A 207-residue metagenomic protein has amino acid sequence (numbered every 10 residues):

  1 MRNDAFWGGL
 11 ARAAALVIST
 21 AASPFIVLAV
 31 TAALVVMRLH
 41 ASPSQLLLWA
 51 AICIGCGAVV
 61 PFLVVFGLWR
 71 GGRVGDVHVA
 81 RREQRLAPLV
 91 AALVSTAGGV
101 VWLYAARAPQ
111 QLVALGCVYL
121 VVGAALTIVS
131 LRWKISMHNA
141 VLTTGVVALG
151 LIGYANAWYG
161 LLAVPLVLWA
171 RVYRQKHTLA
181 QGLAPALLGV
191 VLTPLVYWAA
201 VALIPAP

Functional and structural regions predicted by a protein language model:
M1-A15: Short, Lys/Arg-rich, polar N-terminal cytosolic tail immediately upstream of the first transmembrane signal-anchor
I18-R38: The first (N-terminal) embedded transmembrane alpha-helix
A33-L34, G55-G67, L89-W102, A124 (+2 more regions): Hydrophobic core of alpha-helical transmembrane segments in multi-pass integral membrane proteins
V35-L48: Short, hydrophobic transmembrane alpha-helix segments
Q45-V60, V118, A148: Alpha-helical transmembrane segments
F66-V74, V100-L112: Transmembrane alpha-helix boundary signature
G75-A91: Juxtamembrane helix-capping/reentrant segments at transmembrane boundaries
P109-P207: Membrane-embedded catalytic cores of phosphoryl/pyrophosphoryl-handling enzymes
